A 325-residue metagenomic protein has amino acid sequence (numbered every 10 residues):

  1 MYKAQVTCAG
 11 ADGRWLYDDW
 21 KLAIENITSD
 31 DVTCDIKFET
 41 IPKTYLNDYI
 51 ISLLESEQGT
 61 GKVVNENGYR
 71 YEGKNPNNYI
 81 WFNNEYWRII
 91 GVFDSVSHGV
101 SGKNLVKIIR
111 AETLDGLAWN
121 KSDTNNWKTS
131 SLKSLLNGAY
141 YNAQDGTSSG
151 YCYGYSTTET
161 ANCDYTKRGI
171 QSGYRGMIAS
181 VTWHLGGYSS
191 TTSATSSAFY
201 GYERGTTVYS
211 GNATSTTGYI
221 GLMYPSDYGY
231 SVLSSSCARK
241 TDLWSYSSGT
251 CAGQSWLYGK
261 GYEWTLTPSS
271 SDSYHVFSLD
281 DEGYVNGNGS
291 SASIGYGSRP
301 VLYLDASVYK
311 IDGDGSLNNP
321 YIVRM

Functional and structural regions predicted by a protein language model:
M1-M325: Long, domain-scale functional regions
